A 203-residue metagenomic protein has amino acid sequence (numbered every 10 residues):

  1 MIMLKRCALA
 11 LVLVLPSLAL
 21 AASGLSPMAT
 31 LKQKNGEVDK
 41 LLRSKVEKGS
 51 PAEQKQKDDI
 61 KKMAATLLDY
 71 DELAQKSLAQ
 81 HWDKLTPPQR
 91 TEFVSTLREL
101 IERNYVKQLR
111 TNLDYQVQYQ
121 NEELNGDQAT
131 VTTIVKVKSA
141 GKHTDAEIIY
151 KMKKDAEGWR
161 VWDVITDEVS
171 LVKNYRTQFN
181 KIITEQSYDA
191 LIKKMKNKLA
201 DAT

Functional and structural regions predicted by a protein language model:
M1-L9: Bacterial N-terminal signal peptides that target proteins for export
A8-A10, A19-L20: Cleavable N-terminal signal peptides
L15-S23: Sec/Tat signal peptide C-region and signal peptidase I cleavage site
G24-Y105: Early exported N-terminus immediately downstream of N-terminal targeting peptides
R103-A146, K198-T203: Surface-exposed, charged secondary-structure patches
D145-K173: Short beta-strand edge/turn micro-motifs at domain boundaries
D163-T203: Low-complexity, intrinsically disordered terminal/linker segments enriched in charged and Gly/Pro repeats
